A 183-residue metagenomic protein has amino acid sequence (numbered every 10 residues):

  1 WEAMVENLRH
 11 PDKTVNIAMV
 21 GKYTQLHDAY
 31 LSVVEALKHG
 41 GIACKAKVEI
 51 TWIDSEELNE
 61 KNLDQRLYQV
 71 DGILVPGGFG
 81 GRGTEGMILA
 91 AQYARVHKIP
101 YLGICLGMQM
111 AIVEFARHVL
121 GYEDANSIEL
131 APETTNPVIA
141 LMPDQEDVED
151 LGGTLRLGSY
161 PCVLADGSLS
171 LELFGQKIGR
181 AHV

Functional and structural regions predicted by a protein language model:
W1-Q176: N-terminal beta1-alpha1 cap of cysteine-dependent amidohydrolase-like domains
A181-V183: Conserved small/polar residues in nucleotide/adenosyl-binding loops
